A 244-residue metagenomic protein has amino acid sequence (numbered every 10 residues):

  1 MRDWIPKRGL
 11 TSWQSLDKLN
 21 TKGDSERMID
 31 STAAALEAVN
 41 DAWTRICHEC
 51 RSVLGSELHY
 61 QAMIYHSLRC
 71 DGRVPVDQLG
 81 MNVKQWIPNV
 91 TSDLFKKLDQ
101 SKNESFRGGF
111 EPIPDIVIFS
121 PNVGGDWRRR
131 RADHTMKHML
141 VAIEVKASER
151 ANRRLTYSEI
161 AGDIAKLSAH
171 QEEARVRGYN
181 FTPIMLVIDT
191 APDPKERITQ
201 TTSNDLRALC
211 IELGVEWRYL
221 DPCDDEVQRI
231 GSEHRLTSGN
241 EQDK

Functional and structural regions predicted by a protein language model:
W4-D71: Charged, often low-complexity linker/regulatory segments
P6, K18-N20, D24, P194-K244: Non-catalytic C-terminal interaction segments of nucleic acid-processing enzymes
C47-V53, N103-S105, A147-L155: Surface-exposed cleft-lining segments at the edges of enzyme active sites
D77-M136: Active-site metal-binding core of divalent-cation-utilizing nuclease and nuclease-like domains
I116-S120, M139-E149, L167: Conserved catalytic cores of phosphodiester-cleaving nucleases, focusing on short active-site segments
V123-G125, S148-R153, A191-E196: Short acidic, S/G/P-rich loop/turn micro-motifs used as interaction or catalytic elements
K137, S148-Q171: Mg2+/Mn2+-dependent nuclease catalytic core
Q171-T201: Nucleic-acid nuclease catalytic cores
